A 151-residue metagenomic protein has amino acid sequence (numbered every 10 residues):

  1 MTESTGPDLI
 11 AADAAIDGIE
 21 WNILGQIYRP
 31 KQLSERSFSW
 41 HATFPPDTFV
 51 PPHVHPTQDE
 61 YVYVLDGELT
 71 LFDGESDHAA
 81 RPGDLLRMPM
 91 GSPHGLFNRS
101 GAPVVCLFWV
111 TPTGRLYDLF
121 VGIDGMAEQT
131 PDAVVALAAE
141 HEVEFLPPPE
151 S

Functional and structural regions predicted by a protein language model:
M1-F38, D124-S151: A short, N-terminal "cap"/entry segment at the start of jelly-roll beta-barrel domains of the cupin/DSBH fold
G6, F108-Q129: A hydrophobic/aromatic-rich effector-binding and dimerization subdomain of bacterial HTH-type transcriptional regulators
A11, E75-P93: Short acidic-glycine-tyrosine-enriched beta hairpin
L24-G25, W40-H55: Conserved short histidine dyad/triad with adjacent acidic residue
P30, S39-T43, Y61, D77 (+2 more regions): Conserved hydrophobic/aromatic beta-strand scaffold that supports enzyme active sites
T48-V50, G67-F72, L86: Short beta-strand segments in beta-sandwich/barrel cores
T57-L69, G74: Glycine- and acidic-residue-biased ligand/ion/polar-headgroup-sensing regions
T70, M90-Y117: Ligand-binding loop in jelly-roll beta-barrel domains
